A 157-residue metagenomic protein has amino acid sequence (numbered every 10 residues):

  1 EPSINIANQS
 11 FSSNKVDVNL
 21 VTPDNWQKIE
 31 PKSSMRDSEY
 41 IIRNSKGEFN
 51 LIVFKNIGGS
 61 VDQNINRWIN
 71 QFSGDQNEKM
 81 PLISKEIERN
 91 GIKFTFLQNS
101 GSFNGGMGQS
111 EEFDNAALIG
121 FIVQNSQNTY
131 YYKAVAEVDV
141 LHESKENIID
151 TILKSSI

Functional and structural regions predicted by a protein language model:
E1-N14: Sec-dependent signal peptide cleavage junction
D17, G58-Q63, F113, D139-E146: Soluble non-cytosolic domains of exported or imported proteins
N19-D75: Secretory pathway targeting signatures of secreted, lumenal, and periplasmic proteins
P23, D62-I69, I119-G120, K145-L153: Extracytoplasmic/secreted envelope proteins and their assembly/folding machinery, especially bacterial periplasmic
W26, Q127-I157: Surface-exposed amphipathic alpha-helical segments
K32, N66-V123: Signature of long, low-cysteine stretches enriched in small and polar/charged residues
S45, N56-G58, S100-N104, Q127 (+1 more regions): Solvent-exposed coil/turn segments that connect beta secondary-structure elements in extracytoplasmic/periplasmic
N50-G58, G108, A134-H142: Second-shell loop/turn segments in exported
